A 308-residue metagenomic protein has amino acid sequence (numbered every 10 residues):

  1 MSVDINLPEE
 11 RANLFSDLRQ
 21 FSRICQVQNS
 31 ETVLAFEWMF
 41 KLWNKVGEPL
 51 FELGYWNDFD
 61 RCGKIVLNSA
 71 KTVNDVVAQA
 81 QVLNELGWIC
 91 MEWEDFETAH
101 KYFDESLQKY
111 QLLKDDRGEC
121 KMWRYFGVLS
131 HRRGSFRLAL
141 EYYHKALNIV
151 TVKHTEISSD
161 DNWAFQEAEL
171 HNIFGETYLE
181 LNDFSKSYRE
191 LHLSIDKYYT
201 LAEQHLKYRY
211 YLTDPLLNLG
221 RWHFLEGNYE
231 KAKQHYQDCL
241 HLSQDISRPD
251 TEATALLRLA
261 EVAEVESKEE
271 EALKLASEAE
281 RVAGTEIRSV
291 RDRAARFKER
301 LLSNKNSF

Functional and structural regions predicted by a protein language model:
V3-A70: Short, well-ordered secondary-structure microsegments that present a prominent hydrophobic/aromatic side chain
V33, E37, V77, R117 (+4 more regions): Residue signature of alpha-solenoid helical repeat architecture, marking inter-repeat boundaries and helix-start
L67-N68, D104-K114, K145-E156, H192-Q204 (+2 more regions): Amphipathic alpha-helical segments of tetratricopeptide repeats
Q79-C90, F96, Y102, K109 (+14 more regions): TPR/Sel1-like alpha-solenoid repeat signature
A283-F308: Terminal, low-structured helical/coil segments at or just beyond the last alpha-helical repeat
